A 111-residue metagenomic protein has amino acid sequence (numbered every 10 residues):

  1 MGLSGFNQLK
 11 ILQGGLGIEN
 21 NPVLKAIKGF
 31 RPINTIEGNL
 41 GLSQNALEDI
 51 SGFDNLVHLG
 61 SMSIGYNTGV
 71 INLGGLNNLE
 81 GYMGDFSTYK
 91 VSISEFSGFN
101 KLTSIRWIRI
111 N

Functional and structural regions predicted by a protein language model:
M1-K25, G29-E48, G52-I71, G75-N111: Concave beta-strand-loop units of leucine-rich repeat
